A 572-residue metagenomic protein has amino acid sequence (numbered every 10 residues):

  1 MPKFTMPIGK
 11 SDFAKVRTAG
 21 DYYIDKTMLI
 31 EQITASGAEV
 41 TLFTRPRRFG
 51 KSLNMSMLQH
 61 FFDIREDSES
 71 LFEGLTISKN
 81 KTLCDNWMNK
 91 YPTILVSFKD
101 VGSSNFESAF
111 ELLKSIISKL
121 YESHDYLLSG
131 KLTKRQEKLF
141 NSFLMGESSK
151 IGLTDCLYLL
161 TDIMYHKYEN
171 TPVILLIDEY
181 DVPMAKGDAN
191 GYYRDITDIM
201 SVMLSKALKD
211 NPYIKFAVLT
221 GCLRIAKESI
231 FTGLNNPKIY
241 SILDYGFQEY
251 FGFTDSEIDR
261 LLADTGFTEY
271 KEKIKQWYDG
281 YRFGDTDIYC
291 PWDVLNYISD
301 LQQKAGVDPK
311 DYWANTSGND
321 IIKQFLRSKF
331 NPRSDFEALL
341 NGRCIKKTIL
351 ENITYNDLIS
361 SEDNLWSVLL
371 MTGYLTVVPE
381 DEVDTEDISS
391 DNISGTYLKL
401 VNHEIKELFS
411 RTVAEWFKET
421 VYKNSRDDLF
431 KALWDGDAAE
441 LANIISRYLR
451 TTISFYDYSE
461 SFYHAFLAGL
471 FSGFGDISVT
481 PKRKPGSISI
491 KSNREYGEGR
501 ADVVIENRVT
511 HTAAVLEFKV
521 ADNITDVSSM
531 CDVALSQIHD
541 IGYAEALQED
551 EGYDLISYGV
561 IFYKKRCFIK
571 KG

Functional and structural regions predicted by a protein language model:
M1-S459, G469-V479, G486: Phosphate-binding site recognition
A438-G572: Structural signature of nuclease core domains in nucleic-acid processing machines
